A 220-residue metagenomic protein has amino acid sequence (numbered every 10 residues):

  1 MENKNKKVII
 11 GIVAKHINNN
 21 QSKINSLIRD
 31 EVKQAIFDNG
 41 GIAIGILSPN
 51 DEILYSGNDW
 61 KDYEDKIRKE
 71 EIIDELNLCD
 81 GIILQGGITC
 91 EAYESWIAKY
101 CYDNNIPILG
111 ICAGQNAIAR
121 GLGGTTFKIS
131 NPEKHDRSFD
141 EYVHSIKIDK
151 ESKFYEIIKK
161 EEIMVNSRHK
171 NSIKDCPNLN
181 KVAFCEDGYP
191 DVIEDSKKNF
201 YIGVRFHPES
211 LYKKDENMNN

Functional and structural regions predicted by a protein language model:
M1-Q115, R120-G124, P132-I157, K170 (+4 more regions): N-terminal beta1-alpha1 cap of cysteine-dependent amidohydrolase-like domains
I158, M164: Conserved ATP-binding module of the ATP-grasp superfamily
S167: Short, basic/aromatic recognition patches
I202-F206: Active-site-proximal beta-strand elements of phosphoester/diester hydrolases
